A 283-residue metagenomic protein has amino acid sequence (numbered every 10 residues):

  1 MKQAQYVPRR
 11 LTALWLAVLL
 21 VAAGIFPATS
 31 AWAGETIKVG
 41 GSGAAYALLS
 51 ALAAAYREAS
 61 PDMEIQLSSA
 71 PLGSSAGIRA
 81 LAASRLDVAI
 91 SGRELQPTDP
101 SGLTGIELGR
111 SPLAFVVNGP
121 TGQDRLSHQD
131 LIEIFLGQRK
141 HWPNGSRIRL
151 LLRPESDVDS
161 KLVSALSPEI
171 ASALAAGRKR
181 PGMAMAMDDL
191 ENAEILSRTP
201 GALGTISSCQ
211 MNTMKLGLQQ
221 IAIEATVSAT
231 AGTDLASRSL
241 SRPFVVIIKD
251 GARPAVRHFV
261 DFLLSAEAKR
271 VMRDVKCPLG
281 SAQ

Functional and structural regions predicted by a protein language model:
M1-R10: N-terminal secretory signal peptides that target proteins for export/translocation
P8, W15, A31-W32, H128: Hydrophobic alpha-helical context, especially transmembrane and signal-peptide helices
T12-P27: Bacterial N-terminal signal peptides
W32-L86, S91-Q283: Exported/periplasmic ABC-transporter solute-binding proteins
